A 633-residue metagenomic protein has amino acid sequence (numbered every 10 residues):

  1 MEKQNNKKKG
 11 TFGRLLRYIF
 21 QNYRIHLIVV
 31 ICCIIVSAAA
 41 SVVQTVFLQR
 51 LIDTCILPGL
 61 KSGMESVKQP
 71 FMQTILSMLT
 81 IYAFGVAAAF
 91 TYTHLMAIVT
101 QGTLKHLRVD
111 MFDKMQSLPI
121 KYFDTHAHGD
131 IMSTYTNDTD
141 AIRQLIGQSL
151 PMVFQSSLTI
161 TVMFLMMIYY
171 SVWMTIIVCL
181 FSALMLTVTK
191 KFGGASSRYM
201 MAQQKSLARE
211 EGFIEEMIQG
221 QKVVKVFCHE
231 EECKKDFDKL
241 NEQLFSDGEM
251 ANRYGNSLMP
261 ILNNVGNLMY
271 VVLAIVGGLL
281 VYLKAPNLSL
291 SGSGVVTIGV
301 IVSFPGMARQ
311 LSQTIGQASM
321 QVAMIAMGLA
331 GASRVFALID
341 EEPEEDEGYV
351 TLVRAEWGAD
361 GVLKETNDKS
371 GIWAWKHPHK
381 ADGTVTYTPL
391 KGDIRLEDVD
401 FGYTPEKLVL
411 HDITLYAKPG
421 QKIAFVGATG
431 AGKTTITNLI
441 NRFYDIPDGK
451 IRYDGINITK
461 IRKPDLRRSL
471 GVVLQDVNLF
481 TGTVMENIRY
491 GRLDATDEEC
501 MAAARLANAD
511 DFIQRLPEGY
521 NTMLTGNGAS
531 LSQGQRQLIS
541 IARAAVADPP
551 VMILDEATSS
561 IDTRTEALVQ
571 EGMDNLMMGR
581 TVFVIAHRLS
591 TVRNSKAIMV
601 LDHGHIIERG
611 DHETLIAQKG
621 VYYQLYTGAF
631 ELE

Functional and structural regions predicted by a protein language model:
M1-S41, I56-S77, Y92-M96, T100 (+9 more regions): Membrane-integrated ABC transporters
E2, K8, A40-I56, T80-H128 (+11 more regions): Juxtamembrane helix-loop junctions of ABC transporter transmembrane domains
G13, I25-R50, T74, M78 (+6 more regions): Alpha-helical segments in transporter systems
Q21-R24, I120-K121, N137-I146, L150 (+7 more regions): An intracellular "coupling" helix at the cytosolic face of ABC transporter transmembrane type-1 domains
L27-T91, I168-W173, L283-I298: Transmembrane helix-loop-helix hairpins at lipid-water interfaces of multipass membrane proteins, especially the type-1
P58, M166-L180, Y254-R334, L338-E342 (+1 more regions): Helix-loop-helix
M64, A355-E633: ABC-type nucleotide-binding domain
